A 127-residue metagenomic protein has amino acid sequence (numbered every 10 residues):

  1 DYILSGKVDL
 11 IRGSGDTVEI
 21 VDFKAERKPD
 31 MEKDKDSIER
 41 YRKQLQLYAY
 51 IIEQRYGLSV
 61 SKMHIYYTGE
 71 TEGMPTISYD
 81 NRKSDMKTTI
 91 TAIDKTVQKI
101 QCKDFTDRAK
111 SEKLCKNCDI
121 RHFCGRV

Functional and structural regions predicted by a protein language model:
D1-V127: RecB-family 4Fe-4S metal-dependent nuclease core
